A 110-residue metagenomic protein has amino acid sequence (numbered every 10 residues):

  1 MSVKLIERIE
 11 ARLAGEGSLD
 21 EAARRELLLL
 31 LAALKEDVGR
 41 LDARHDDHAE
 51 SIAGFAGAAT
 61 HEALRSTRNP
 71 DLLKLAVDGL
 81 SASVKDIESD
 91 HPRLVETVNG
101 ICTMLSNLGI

Functional and structural regions predicted by a protein language model:
M1-K35: Short terminal alpha-helical segments
S2, L27, L73-A76, L94: Generic alpha-helical segment signature
E10-L13, G17, L34-D42, A56-A63 (+4 more regions): A structural signal for well-ordered alpha-helices, especially hydrophobic packing surfaces of coiled-coils
E21, D46, E88, P92: Charge-dense, low-complexity intrinsically disordered segments
E26-L29, A33, E50-G54, E96-T103: Amphipathic alpha-helical interaction segments
R40-H61, R68-L73, V98: Short, charged early-sequence alpha-helical segments and their helix-coil boundaries
A76-I110: Amphipathic alpha-helical binding modules
